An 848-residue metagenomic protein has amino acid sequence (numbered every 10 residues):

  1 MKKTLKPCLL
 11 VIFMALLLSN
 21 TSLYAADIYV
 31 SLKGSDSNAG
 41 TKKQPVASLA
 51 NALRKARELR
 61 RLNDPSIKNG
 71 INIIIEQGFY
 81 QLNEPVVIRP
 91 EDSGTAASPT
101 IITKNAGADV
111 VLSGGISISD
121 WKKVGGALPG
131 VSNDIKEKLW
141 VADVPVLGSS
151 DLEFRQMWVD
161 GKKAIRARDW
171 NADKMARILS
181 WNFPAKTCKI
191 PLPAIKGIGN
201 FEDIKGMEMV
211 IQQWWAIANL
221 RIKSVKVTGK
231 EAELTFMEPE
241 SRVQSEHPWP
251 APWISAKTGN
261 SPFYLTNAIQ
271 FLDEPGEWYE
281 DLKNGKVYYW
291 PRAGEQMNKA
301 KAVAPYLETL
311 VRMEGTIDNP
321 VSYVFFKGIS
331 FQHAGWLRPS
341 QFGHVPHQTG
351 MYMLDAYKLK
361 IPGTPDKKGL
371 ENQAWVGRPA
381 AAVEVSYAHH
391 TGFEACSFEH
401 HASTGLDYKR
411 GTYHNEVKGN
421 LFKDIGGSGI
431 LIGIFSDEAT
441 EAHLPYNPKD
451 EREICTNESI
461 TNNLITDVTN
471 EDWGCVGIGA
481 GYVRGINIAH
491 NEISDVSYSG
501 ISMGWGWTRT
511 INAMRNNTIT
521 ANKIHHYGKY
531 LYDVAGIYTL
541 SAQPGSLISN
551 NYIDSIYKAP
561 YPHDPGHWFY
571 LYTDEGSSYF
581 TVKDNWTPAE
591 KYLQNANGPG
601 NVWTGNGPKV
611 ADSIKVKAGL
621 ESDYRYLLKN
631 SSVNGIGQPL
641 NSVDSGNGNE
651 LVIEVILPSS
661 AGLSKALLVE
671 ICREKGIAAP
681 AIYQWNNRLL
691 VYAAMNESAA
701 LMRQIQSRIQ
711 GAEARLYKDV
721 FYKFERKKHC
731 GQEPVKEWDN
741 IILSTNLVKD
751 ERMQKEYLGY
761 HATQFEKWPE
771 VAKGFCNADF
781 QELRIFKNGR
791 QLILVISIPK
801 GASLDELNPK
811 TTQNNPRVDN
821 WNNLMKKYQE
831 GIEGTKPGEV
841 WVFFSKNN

Functional and structural regions predicted by a protein language model:
L9-N20: Bacterial N-terminal signal peptides
Y29-S31, S35-Y387, G392, E438-K449: Extracellular polysaccharide-degrading/modifying enzymes targeting complex plant/algal/animal polysaccharides
L62, E84-P85, G335-Q341, A380 (+12 more regions): Short glycine/acidic-rich loop motifs that flank beta-strands on beta-rich extracellular proteins
I74, Q81, V87, I101-T103 (+19 more regions): Extracellular beta-strand solenoid repeats
N171, L337, N550, Y561-N641: Extracellular beta-rich repeat passengers
S322-H333, G369, H389-S403, T412-G427 (+6 more regions): Right-handed parallel beta-helix
S659-E674, M753-A778: Short amphipathic alpha-helical segments
E674-A681, A693-F721, A778, I798-V840: An amphipathic, aromatic/His-enriched active-site/gating alpha helix that lines ligand/cofactor pockets
